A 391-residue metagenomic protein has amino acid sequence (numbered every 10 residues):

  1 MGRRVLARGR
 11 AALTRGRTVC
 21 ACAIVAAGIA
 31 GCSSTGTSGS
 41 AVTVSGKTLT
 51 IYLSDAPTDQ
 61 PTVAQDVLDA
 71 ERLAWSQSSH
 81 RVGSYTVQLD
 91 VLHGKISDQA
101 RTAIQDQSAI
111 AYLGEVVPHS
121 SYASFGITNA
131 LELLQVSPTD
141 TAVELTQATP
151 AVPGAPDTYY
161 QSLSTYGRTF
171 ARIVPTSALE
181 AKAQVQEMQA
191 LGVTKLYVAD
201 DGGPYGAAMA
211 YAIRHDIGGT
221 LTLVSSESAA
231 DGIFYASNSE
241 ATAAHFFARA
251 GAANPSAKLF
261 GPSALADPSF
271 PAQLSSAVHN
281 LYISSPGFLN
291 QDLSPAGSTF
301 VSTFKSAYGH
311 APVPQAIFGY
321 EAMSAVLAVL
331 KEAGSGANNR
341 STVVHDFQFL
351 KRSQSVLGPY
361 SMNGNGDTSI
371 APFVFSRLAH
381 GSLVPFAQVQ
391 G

Functional and structural regions predicted by a protein language model:
G28-G31: C-terminal motif of bacterial Sec signal peptides marking the signal peptidase cleavage site
G36-G39, T62-D66, R81-A155, A241: Beta-alpha junction/loop-to-helix N-cap segments that form part of ligand/metal-binding clefts
G39-L73, D90-G94, L289, P312-I317: Extracytoplasmic "Venus flytrap"
P61-G83, A212-H215: Short, polar/charged alpha-helical segment
G94-I110, Q186-A190, S225-A229, R249: Short, well-structured alpha-helical segments in soluble
I110-T220, K258-H279: Extracytoplasmic ligand/sensor domains, especially the bilobed periplasmic-binding protein
F247-Y320, A333-G334, A379, L383-P385 (+1 more regions): Extracellular/periplasmic periplasmic-binding protein-like sensory domains
S306-I317, L327-L383: Segments of small-molecule ligand-sensing domains
